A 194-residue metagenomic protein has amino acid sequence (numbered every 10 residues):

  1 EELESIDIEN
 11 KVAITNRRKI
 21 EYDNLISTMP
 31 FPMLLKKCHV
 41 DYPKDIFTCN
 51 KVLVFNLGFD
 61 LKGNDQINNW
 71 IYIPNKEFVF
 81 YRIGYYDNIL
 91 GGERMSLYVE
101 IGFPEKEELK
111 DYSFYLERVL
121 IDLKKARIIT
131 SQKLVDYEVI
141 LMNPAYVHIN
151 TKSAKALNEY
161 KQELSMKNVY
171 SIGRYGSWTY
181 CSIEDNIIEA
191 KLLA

Functional and structural regions predicted by a protein language model:
E2-I128, A154-E163: Mid-domain catalytic core of redox enzymes that form a hydrophobic substrate pocket/lid adjacent to a catalytic redox
E117-I121, K125-I129, L134-A194: C-terminal catalytic lobe of FAD-dependent flavoproteins
